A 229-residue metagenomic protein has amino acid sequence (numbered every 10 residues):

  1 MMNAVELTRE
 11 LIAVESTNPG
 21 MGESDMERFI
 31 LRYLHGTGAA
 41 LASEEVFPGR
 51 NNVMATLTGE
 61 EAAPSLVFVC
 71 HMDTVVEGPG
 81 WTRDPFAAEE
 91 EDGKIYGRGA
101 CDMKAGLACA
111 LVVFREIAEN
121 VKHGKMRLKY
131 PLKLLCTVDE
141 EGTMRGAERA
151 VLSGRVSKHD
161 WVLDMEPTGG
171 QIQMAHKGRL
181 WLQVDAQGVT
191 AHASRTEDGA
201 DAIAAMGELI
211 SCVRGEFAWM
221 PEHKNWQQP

Functional and structural regions predicted by a protein language model:
M1-A100, E119-L128: Acidic/His- and Gly-rich active-site-bordering loop/insert found across diverse amide/peptide-bond hydrolases
N3, A105, D198-D201: A generic structural signal for residues located within well-ordered alpha-helices of large catalytic or ligand-binding
E15, L34, A55, F68-H71 (+5 more regions): Buried hydrophobic positions in well-ordered alpha/beta secondary-structure cores of metabolic enzymes
S16, M72, E140, P167 (+1 more regions): Active-site metal-binding loops of divalent metal-dependent hydrolases
E27-L31, F114, I210: A generic structural signal for short, well-ordered alpha-helical segments in conserved domains
M103-K177: Acidic/histidine-rich catalytic neighborhood of metal-dependent amide-processing enzymes
R149-P229: Midchain, well-structured core segments that form catalytic/ion-binding scaffolds
